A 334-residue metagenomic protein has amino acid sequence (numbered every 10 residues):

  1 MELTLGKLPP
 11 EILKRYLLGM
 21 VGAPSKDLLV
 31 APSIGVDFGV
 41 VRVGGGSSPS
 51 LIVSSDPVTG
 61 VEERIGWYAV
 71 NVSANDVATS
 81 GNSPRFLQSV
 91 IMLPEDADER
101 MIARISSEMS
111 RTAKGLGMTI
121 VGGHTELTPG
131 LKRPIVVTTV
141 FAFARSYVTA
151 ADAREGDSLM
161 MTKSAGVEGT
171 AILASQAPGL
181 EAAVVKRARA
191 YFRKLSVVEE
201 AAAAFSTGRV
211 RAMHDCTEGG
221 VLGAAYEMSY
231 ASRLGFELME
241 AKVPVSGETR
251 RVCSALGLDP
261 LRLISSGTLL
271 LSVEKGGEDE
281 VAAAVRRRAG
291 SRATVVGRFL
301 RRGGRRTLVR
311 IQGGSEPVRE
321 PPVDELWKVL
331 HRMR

Functional and structural regions predicted by a protein language model:
L3-L5, P9-K14, V21, R287-R334: Acidic, Ser/Thr/Pro-rich beta/coil linker or hinge segments at domain junctions
L3-T162: Glycine-rich phosphate/pyrophosphate-binding loop regions near the starts of catalytic domains
V30-S33, C216-T217, G235-P244, R262-I264 (+1 more regions): Beta-strand->loop->alpha-helix junctions that form or flank phosphate-binding loops in nucleotide-handling enzymes
A31-S33, V41-S47, A113, T128-R133 (+8 more regions): Solvent-exposed alpha-helices and their adjacent loops that cap or buttress functional pockets in soluble metabolic
S73, I105, M109, A225 (+2 more regions): Aromatic/hydrophobic pocket-lining residues that form π-stacking "cages" and hydrophobic walls in ligand
P94-D96, A190-S265: Active-site-proximal betaalpha loop/short-helix elements that scaffold phosphoryl/nucleotidyl transfer chemistry
F143-S196: Phosphate/diphosphate-binding glycine-rich loops and adjacent basic-rich segments that engage nucleotide
V273-D279: Helix N-cap motif at beta-to-alpha junctions
